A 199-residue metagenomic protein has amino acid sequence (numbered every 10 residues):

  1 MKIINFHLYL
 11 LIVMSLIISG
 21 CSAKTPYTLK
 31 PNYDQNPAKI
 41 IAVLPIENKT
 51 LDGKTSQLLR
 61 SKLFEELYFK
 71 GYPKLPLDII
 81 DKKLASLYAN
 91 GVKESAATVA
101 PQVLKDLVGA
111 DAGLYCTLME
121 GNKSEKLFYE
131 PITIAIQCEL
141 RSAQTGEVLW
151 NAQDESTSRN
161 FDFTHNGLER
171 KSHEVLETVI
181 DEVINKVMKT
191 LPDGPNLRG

Functional and structural regions predicted by a protein language model:
M1-L10: Bacterial N-terminal signal peptides that target proteins for export
Y9-S19: Bacterial N-terminal signal peptides
C21-K39, L107-V108, P131-T133, R141-G199: C-terminal/domain-edge helix-coil "capping" segments
I40, T50-Y115, N151, E182 (+2 more regions): N-terminal segment of the mature soluble domain
P45-G53, A89-G91, K126, H165-H173: Second-shell loop/turn segments in exported
N48-L51, I80-L84, M119-S124, S156-R159: Solvent-exposed loop/turn segments at secondary-structure junctions within structured extracellular/periplasmic domains
A97-Q144, W150: Surface-exposed, polar helix/loop patches in the mature regions of secreted/periplasmic/lumenal proteins that form
